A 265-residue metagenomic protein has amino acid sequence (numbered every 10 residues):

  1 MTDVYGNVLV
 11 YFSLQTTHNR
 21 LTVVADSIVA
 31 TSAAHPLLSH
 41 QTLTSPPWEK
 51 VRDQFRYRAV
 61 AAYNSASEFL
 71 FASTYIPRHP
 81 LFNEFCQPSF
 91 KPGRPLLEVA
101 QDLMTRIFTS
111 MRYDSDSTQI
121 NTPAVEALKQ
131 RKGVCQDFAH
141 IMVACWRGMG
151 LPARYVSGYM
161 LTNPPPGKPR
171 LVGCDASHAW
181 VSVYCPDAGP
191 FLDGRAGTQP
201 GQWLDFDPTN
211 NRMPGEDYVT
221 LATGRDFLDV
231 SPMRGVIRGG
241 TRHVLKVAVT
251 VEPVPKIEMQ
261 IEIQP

Functional and structural regions predicted by a protein language model:
M1, T109, D116-Q119, A124 (+3 more regions): Glycine-rich, flexible loop/turn motifs
M1-F55: Intrinsically disordered, low-complexity N-terminal segments that are enriched in acidic
Y5-G6, P253-V254, Q260-P265: Non-catalytic peripheral regions of nucleotide-handling enzymes
N7, L14-T16, T31, F71-A72 (+6 more regions): Generic structural "secondary-structure junction" signal
A25-S27, V181, V249: A structural signal for short, well-ordered beta-strand segments
D26, G93, P169-R170: Glycine-centered loop/turn motifs
T31, P46-G133, I141, M149 (+3 more regions): Secondary-structure boundary elements
T105, D137-T241, K246: Hydrophobic/aromatic-rich core segments of domains that either
